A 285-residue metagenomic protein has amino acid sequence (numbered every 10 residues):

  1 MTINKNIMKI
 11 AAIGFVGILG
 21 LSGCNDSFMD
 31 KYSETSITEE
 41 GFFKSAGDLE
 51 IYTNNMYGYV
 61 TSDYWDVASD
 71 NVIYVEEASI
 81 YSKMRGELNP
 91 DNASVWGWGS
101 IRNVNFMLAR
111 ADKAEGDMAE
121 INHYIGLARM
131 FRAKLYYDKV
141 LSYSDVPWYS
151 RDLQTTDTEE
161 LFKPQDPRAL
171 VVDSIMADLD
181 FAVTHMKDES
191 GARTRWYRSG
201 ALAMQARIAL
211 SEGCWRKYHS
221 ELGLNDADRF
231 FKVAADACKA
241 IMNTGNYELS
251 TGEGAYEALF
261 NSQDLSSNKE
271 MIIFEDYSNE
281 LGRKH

Functional and structural regions predicted by a protein language model:
T2-A11: Bacterial N-terminal signal peptides that target proteins for export
I10-I18: Sec-dependent N-terminal signal peptides
L21-G23: C-terminal motif of bacterial Sec signal peptides marking the signal peptidase cleavage site
N25-A78, D180-F181, R195-H285: An aromatic- and glycine-enriched ligand-binding surface/loop that stacks and positions planar moieties
T38, G47-E50, V60-S62, E77-Y143 (+2 more regions): Conserved, well-structured interaction surfaces
N71-I73, D145-Y149: Outer-membrane beta-barrel and related beta-rich outer-membrane complex signature in Gram-negative bacteria
V140-L141, P147, S190, S211-S220: Short coil/turn linking the two alpha-helices of tandem helical-hairpin repeats
V146, Q154-T156, S278-E280: Solvent-exposed loop/turn segments at secondary-structure junctions within structured extracellular/periplasmic domains
